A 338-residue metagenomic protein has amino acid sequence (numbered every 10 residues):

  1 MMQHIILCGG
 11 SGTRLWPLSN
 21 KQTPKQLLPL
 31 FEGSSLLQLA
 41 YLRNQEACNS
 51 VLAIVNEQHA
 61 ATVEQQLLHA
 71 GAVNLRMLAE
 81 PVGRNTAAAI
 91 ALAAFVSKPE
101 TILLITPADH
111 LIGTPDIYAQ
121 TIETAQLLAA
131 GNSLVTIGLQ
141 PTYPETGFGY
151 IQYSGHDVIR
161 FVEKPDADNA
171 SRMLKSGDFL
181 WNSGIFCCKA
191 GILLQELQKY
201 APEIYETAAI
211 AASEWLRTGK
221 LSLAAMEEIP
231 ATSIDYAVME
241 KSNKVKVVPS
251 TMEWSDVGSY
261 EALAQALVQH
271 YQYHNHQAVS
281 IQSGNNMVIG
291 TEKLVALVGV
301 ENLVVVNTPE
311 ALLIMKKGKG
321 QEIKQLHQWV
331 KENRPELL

Functional and structural regions predicted by a protein language model:
M1-I6, P17, P29-I105, L111-G113 (+2 more regions): Conserved N-terminal catalytic core of the sugar/cofactor nucleotidyltransferase
M1-M2, N49, A72-N74, P99-T101 (+9 more regions): Short coil/turn connectors at secondary-structure junctions
L7-C8, I54, L104-P107, T136-Q140 (+3 more regions): Short beta-strand segments
L37, A93, D109, I151 (+3 more regions): Residue-level signal for inorganic ion chemistry
L52, L103, I159, I185-F186 (+2 more regions): A residue-level structural signature of the nucleotidyltransferase/glycosyltransferase Rossmann-like core
P115-A208, A212-L216, K220-A225, K246 (+1 more regions): Conserved core of the sugar-phosphate nucleotidyltransferase
G191-I192, L197-L338: Left-handed beta-helix
